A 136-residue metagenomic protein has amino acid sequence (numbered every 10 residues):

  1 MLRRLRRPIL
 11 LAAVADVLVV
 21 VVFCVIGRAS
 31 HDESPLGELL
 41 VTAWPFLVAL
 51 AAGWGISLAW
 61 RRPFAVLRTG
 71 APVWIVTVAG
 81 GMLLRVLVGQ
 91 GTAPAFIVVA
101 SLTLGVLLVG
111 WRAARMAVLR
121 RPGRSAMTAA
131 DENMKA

Functional and structural regions predicted by a protein language model:
R4-L39: Membrane-helix boundary elements
R7, G105-T128: Membrane-water interface at the C-terminal end of transmembrane alpha helices
L11-A13, A43, A65-V76, V98: Cytoplasmic-side transmembrane-helix entry/capping segments in multi-pass membrane proteins
V20-V21, F46, P72-L84, T103-L104: Small-residue-rich segments of transmembrane alpha-helices in multi-pass membrane proteins, especially helix faces
V22-S30, A52-W60, G80-L84, V88 (+1 more regions): Alpha-helical membrane-inserting segments
S30-P35, W60, F64-R68, L87-T92 (+1 more regions): Membrane-interfacial segments
G37-V48: Structural signature of hydrophobic alpha-helical transmembrane segments
L83-V99: Membrane-helix boundary connector in multi-pass membrane proteins
